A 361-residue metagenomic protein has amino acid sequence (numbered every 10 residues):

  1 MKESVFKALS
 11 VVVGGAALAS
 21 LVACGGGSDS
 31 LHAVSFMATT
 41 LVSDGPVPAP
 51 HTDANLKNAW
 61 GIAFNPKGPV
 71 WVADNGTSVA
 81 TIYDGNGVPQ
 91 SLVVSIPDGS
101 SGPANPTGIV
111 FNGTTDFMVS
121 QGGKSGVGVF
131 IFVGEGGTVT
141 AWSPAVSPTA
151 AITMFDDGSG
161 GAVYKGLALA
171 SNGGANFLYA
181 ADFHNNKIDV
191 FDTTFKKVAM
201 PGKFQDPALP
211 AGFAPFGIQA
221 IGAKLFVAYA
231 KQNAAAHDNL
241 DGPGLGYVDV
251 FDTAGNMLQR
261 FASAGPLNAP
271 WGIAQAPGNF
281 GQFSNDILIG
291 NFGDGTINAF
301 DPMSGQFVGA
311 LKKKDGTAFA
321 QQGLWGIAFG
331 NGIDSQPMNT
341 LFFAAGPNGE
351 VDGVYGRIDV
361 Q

Functional and structural regions predicted by a protein language model:
M1-V12: Bacterial N-terminal signal peptides that target proteins for export
V13-L18: Hydrophobic helical h-region of N-terminal Sec-dependent signal peptides in bacterial secretory/periplasmic proteins
A19-A23: C-terminal motif of bacterial Sec signal peptides marking the signal peptidase cleavage site
G26-Q361: Sequence/structural signature of beta-propeller domains
